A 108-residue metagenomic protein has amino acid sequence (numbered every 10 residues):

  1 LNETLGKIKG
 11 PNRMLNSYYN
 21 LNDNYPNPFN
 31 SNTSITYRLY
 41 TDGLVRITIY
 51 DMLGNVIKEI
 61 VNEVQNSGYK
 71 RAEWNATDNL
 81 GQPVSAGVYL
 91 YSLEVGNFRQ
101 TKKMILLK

Functional and structural regions predicted by a protein language model:
T4-Y50, E59-E63, R71-W74, V95: Glycine-centered coil/turn sites that cap beta-strands in beta-rich domains
G6, V64-S67, Q82-K108: C-terminal tail/sorting-segment detector
T33, T77, T101: Ser/Thr-centric signal marking residues that sit in or immediately flank functional binding/regulatory motifs
D51-M52, D78: Short, acidic, Ser/Thr-enriched surface-loop or helix-capping motifs
M52-L53, M104: Methionine-biased hydrophobic packing positions in alpha-helices, especially within tandem helical repeat solenoids
N55-V61, Q100: Surface-exposed loop/edge segments in extracytoplasmic proteins
A72-V84: Signal that preferentially marks extracellular ectodomain short beta-strand elements of beta-sandwich modules
